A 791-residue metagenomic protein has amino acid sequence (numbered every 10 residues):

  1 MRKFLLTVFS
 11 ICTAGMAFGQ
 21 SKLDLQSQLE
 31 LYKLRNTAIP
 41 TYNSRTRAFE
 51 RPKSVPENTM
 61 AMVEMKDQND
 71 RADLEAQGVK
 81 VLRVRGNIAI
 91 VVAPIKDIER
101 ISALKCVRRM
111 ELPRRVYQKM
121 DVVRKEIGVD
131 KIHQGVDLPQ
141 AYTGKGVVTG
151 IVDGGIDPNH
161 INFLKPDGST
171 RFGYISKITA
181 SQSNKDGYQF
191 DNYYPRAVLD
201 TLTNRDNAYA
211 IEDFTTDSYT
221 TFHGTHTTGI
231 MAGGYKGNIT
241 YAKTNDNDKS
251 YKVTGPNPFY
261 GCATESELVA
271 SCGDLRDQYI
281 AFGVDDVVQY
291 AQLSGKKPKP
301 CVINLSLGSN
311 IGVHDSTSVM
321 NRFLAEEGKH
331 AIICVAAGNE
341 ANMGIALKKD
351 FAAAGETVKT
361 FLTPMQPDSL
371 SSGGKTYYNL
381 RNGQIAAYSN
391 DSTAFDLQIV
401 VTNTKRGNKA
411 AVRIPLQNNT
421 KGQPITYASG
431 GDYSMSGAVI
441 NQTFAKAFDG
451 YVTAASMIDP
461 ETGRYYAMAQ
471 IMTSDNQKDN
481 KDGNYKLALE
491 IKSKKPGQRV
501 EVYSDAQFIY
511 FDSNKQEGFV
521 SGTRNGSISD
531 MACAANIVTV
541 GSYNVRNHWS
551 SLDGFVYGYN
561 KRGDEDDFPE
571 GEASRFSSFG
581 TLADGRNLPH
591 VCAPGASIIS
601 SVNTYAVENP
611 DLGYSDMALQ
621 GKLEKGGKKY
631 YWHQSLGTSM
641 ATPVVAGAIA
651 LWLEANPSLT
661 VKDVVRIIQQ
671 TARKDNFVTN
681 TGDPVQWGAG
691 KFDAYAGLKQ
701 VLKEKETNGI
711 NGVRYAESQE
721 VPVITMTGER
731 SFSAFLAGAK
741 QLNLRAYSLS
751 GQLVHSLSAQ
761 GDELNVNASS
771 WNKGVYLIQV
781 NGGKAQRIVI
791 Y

Functional and structural regions predicted by a protein language model:
L5-L6, A17-Q140, V148, S369: Autoinhibitory N-terminal propeptides
Q28-V55, Q118-G168, R205-F222, S371-S372 (+3 more regions): N-terminal domain-start motif of subtilase-like serine proteases
F49-R51, Y251, S294, P300-V302 (+7 more regions): C-terminal subdomain of the subtilisin-like protease fold in secreted/lumenal serine endopeptidases
V136-Y279, P298, G328-H330, G344-I345 (+7 more regions): Subtilisin-like serine protease catalytic core
I156-G229, G237-S250, G261, N408-I509 (+4 more regions): Active-site core segment of subtilase-fold serine proteases
T228, K236, V269-D274, D285-C301 (+3 more regions): Hydrolase catalytic cores
S266, V288-D315, A336, A488-K495 (+1 more regions): Short acidic, glycine-rich surface-loop motifs adjacent to enzyme active sites
K773-Y791: C-terminal tail/sorting-segment detector
